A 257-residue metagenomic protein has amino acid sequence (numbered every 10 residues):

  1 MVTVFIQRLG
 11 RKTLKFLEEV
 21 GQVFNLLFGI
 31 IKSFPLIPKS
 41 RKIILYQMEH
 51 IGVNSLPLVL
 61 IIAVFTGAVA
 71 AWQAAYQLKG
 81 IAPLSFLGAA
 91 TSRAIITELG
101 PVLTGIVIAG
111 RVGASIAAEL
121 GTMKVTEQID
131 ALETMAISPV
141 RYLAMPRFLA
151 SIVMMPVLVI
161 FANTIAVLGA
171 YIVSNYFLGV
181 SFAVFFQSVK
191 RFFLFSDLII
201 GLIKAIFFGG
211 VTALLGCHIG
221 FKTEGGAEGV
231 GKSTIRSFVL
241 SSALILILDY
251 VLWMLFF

Functional and structural regions predicted by a protein language model:
M1-K42, I219-G220, E224: Short, membrane-interfacial amphipathic segments enriched in basic
P38, Q47, I51-V59, A94-V102 (+4 more regions): Loop-to-transmembrane-helix entry motif
H50-L103, V107: Active-site cofactor/substrate anionic-group-binding motifs, chiefly glycine- and Lys/Arg-rich phosphate-binding loops
Q73-T97, N163-I206, G210, L214-S233 (+1 more regions): Membrane-interfacial helix-loop-helix connectors in multipass membrane proteins
L87-D130, L158: Hydrophobic alpha-helical transmembrane segments of multi-pass membrane transport proteins
L120-M145, A227-V230: Short cytoplasmic-facing helical segments at TM-TM junctions of multi-pass membrane proteins
S138-V159, S233: Start (N-cap) of specific transmembrane helices in multi-pass transporter permeases
V230, R236-L252: Final/C-terminal transmembrane alpha-helix of multipass membrane proteins
